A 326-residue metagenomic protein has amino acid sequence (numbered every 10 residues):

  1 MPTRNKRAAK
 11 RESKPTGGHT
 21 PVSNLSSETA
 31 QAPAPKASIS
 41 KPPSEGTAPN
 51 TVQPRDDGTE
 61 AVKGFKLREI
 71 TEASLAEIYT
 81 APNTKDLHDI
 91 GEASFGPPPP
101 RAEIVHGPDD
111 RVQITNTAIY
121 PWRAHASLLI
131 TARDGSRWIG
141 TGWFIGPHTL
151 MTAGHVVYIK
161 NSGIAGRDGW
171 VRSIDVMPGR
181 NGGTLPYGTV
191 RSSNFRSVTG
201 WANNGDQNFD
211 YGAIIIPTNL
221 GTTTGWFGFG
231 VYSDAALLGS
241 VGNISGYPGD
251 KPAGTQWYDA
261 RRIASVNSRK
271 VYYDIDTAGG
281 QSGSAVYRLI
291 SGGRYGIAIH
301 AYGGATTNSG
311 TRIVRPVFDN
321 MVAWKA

Functional and structural regions predicted by a protein language model:
P2-F144: Protease-domain processing segments flanking chymotrypsin-fold serine proteases, especially trypsin-like
A102-R123, L129-I139, I145, S162-G221: Conserved catalytic-core segment of clan PA serine endopeptidases
Y120-D175, R261-V266, K270, R288 (+3 more regions): Catalytic histidine site
P147, G239-V241, G292-Y295: Loop/turn elements at helix/coil->beta-strand transitions in domains of secreted/extracellular proteins
V156-Y158, R180-T184, T218-G221, G249-D250 (+2 more regions): Acidic glycine-/aspartate-rich tracts in secreted/extracellular proteins
G182, Q207-Q281, I313-D319: Chymotrypsin/trypsin-fold serine protease catalytic domain
D276-H300: Catalytic nucleophile loop of clan PA
I297, A301-A326: C-terminal cap/linker of serine protease catalytic domains
